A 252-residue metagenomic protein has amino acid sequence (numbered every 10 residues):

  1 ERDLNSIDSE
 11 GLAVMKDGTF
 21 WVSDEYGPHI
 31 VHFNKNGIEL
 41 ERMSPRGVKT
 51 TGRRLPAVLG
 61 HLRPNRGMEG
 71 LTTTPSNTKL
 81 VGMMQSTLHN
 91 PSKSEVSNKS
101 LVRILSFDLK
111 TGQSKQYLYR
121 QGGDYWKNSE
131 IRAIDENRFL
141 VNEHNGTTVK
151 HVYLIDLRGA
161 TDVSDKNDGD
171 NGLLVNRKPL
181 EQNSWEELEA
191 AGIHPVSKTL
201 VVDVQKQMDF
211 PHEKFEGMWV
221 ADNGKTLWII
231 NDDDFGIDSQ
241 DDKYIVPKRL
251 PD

Functional and structural regions predicted by a protein language model:
E1-D252: Sequence/structural signature of beta-propeller domains
